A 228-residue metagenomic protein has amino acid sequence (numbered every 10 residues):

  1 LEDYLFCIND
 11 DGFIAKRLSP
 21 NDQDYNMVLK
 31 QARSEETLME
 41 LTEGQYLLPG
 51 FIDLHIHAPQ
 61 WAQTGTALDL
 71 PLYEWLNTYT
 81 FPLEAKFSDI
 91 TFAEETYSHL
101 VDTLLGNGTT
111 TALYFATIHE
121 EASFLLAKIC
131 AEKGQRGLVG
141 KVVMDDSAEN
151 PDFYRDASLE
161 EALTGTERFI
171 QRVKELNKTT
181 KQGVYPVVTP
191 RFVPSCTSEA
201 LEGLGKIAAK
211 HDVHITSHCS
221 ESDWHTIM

Functional and structural regions predicted by a protein language model:
L1-L48: Histidine-rich, glycine-flanked metal-binding segment
F6, G44, H55, Q63 (+4 more regions): Divalent metal-coordination and catalytic microenvironments
E35, Q45-Y46, P59-Q60, G65-T66: N-terminal hydrophobic targeting/anchoring segments and the immediately downstream early-domain regions of hydrolases
L48-W61, H214-D223: Histidine-centered catalytic micro-motifs
H57, T117-I118, V193, S220: Catalytic metal-binding/acid-base residues of hydrolase active sites
T64-Q135, T164-T180: Alpha-helical scaffold segments that flank or form the walls of functional sites
L126-M228: Metal-coordinating catalytic core of metallo-dependent amide/deamination hydrolases
